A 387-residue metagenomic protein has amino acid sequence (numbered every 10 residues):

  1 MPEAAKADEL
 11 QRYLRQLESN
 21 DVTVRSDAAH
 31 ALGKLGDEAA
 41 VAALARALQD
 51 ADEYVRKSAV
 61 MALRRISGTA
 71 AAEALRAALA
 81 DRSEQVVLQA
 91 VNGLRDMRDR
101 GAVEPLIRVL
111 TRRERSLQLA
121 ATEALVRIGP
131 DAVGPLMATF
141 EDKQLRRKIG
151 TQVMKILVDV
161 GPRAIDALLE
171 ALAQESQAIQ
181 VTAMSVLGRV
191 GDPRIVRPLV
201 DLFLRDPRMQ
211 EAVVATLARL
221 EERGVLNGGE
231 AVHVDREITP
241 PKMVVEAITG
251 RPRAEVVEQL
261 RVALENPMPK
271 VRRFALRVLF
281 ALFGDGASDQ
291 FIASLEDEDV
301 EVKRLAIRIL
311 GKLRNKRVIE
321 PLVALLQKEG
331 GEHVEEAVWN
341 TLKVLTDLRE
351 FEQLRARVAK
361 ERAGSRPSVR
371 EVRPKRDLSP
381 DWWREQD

Functional and structural regions predicted by a protein language model:
M1-A7, V22-E38, A42, R46 (+20 more regions): Structural detector for internal amphipathic alpha-helices that build alpha-solenoid repeat scaffolds
R15: TRNA-recognition modules of translation machinery and tRNA-sensing kinases, especially anticodon-binding
A43, A74, P105, P135 (+5 more regions): Alpha-helical scaffold repeats of the Armadillo/HEAT/TPR superfamily
D142, L348, K360-G364: Surface-exposed polar/charged interaction patches
S365, Q386-D387: Low-complexity, Gly/Pro
